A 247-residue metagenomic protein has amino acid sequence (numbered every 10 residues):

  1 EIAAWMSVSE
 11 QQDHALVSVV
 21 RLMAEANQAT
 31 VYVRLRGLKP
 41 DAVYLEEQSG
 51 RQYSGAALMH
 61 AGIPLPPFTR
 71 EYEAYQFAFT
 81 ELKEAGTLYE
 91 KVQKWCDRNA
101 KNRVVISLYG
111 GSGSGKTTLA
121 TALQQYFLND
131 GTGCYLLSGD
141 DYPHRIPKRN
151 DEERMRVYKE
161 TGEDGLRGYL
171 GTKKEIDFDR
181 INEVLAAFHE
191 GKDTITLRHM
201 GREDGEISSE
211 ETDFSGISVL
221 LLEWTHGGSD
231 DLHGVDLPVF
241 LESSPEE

Functional and structural regions predicted by a protein language model:
I2-K39: Carbohydrate-binding surface patches
A56-L82: C-terminal beta-strand-rich structural cap/linker in extracellular carbohydrate-active enzymes
K83-S107: Extreme N-terminal, non-catalytic leader segments that precede Walker-type/kinase nucleotide-binding cores
G113: Walker A (P-loop) phosphate-binding loop of P-loop NTPases
K116: Conserved lysine of the Walker
L119: Hydrophobic positions on the alpha1 helix immediately C-terminal to the Walker A/P-loop
Y135, P143-E203: Conserved nucleotide-sensing/catalytic segment adjacent to the nucleotide-binding pocket in NTP-handling enzymes
E206-E247: ATP-dependent NMP and nucleoside kinases share a basic, alpha-helical "lid"
